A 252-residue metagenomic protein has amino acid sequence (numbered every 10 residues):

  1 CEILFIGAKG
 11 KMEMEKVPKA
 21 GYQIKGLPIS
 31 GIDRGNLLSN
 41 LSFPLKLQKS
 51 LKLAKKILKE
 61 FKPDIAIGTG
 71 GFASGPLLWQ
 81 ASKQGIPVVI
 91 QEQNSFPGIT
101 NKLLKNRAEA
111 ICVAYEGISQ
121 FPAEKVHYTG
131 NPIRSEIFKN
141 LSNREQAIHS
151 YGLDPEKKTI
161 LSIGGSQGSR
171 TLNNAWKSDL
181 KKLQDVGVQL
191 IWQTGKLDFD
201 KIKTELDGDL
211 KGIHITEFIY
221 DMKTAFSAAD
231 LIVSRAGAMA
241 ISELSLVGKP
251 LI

Functional and structural regions predicted by a protein language model:
E2, M12, Q23, S82-E145 (+1 more regions): Active-site-proximal region of nucleotide-activated glycan assembly enzymes, centered on histidine/acidic-rich loops
E2-K46, K196-D198: Conserved nucleotide-sugar phosphate-binding/catalytic loop shared by glycosyltransferases and other
K11-E15, P63-Q84: An aromatic- and histidine-rich active-site surface loop
E15-K19, K102-L104, G117-V126, K201-D209 (+2 more regions): Short loop/helix-cap segments at secondary-structure boundaries that form the rim of catalytic
A20, S142-H149, L153-L231, I241: Donor-nucleotide binding loops and adjacent catalytic segments primarily of GT-B fold Leloir glycosyltransferases
N36-I65: An amphipathic, basic-hydrophobic alpha-helix
E60-K62, N106-R107, D221-A228, L246: Alpha-helix C-terminal capping/helix-to-coil transition sites in glycosyltransferase folds
Q84, S227-A229, E243-L251: Conserved donor-binding/catalytic loop of nucleotide-activated donor transferases
